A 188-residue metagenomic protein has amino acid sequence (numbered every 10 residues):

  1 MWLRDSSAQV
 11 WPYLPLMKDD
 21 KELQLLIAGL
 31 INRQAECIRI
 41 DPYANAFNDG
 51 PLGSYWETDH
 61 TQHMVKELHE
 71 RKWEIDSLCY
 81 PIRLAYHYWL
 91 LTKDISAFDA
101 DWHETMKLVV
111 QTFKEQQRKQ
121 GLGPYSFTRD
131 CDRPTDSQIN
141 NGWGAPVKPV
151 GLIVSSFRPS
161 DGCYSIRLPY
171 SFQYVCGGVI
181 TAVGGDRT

Functional and structural regions predicted by a protein language model:
W2-I27, I31-R133: Aromatic-rich carbohydrate-recognition surfaces in CAZymes
S6-S7, F157, D161, F172-Y174: Solvent-exposed, flexible loop/coil residues
P12-P15, P81, P124, P146-P149 (+4 more regions): Proline-rich intrinsically disordered, low-complexity coils
A28-G29, G50-G53, G121-G123, G142-G144 (+4 more regions): Residue-identity detector for glycine
P42, I82-A85, I153, V175 (+1 more regions): Intrinsic structural disorder
G53-K72, R133-L168: Acidic/His metal-coordination segments adjacent to aromatic residues that form catalytic metal sites in metalloenzymes
R167-T188: A conserved active-site cap/scaffold subdomain adjacent to cofactor or substrate pockets
